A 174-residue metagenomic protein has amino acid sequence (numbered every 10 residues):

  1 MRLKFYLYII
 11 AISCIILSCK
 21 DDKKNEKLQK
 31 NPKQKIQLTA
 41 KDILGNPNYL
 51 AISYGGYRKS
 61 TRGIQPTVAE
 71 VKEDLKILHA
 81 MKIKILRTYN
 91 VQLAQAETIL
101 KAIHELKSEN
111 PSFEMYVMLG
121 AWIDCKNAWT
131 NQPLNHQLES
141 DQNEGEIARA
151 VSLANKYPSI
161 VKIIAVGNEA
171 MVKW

Functional and structural regions predicted by a protein language model:
R2-I9: Sec-dependent signal peptide recognition, specifically the positively charged N-region followed immediately by
I15-S18: C-terminal motif of bacterial Sec signal peptides marking the signal peptidase cleavage site
D22-D74: Boundary/entry segment of secreted carbohydrate-active catalytic domains
I36, T98-W174: Substrate-binding cleft of extracellular glycoside hydrolase catalytic domains
I52, L86, I164: Conserved, mostly hydrophobic/aromatic
G55, Y89, G167: Conserved residues at the C-terminal ends of beta-strands
E70-A94: Catalytic domains of carbohydrate-active enzymes, especially glycoside hydrolases
